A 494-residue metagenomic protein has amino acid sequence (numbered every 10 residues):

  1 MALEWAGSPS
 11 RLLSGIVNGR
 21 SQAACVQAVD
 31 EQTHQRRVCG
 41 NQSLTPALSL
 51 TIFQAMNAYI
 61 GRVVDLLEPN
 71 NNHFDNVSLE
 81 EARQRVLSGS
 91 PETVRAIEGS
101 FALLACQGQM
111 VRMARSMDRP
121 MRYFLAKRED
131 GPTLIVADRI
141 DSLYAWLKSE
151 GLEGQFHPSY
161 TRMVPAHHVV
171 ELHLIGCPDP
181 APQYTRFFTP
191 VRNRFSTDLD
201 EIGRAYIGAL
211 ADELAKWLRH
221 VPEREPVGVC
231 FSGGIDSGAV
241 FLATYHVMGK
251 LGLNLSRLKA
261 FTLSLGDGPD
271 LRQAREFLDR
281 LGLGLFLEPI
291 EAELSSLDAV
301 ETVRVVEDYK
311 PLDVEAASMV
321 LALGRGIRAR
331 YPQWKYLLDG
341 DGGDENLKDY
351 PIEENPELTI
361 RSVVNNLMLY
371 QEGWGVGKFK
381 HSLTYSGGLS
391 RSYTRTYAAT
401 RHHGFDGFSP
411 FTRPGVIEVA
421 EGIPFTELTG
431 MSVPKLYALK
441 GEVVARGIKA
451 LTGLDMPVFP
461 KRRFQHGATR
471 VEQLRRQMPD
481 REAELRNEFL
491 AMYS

Functional and structural regions predicted by a protein language model:
A2-L3, S14, Q109-R112, V191-T452 (+2 more regions): ATP-dependent adenylate-handling active sites, centered on carboxylate activation for C-N bond formation
A2-R20, C25-A28, H34-I290: Cysteine-centered catalytic environments shared across enzyme families
G453-R462: A short alpha-helix-loop-beta-strand transition element characteristic of N-terminal alpha/beta dinucleotide-binding
E482-E484: Non-catalytic structural connector segments
